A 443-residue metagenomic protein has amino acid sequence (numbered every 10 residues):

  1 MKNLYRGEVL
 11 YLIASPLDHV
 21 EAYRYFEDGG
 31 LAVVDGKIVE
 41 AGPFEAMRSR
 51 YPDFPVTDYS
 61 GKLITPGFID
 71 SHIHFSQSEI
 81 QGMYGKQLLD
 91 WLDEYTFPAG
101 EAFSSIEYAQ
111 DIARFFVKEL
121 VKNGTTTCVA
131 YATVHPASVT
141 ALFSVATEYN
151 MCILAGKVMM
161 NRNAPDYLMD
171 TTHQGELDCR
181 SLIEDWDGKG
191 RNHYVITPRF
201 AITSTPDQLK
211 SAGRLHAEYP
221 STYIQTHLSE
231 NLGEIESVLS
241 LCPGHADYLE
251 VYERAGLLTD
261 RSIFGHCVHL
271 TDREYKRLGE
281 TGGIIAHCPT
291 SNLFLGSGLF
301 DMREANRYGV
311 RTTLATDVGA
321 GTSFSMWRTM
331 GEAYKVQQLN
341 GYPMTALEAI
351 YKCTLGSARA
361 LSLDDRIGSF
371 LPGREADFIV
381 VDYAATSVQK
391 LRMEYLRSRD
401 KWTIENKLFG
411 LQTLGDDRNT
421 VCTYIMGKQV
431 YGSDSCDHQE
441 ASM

Functional and structural regions predicted by a protein language model:
M1-R50, K62: N-terminal metal-binding scaffold of metallo-dependent hydrolase/deaminase domains
K2-G7, S49-W91, R114, V121-K122: Replace "His-x-His-based motif
S15, H19, E375-D434: C-terminal cap of metal-dependent C-N hydrolases
E79-A109, K157-G175, N231-T259, I284 (+2 more regions): Active-site gating loops and adjacent loop-to-helix segments of metal-dependent hydrolytic enzymes
Q81-M151, G175-G188: Alpha-helical scaffold segments that flank or form the walls of functional sites
T126-T127, T222, R311: Short acidic/polar active-site loop segments enriched in Thr and Asp
A137-C267: Metal-coordinating catalytic core of metallo-dependent amide/deamination hydrolases
R254-R261, R303-Y395: His/Asp/Glu-enriched, well-ordered alpha-helical/loop segment that forms or immediately abuts the divalent-metal
